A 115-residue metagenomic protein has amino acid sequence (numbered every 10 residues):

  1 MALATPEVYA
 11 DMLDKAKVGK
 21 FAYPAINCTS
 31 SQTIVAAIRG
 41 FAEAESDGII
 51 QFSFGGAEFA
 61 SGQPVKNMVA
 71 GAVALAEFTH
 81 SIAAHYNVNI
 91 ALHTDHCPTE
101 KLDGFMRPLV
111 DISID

Functional and structural regions predicted by a protein language model:
M1-P24: N-terminal amphipathic alpha-helix/helix-capping segment at the start of soluble metabolic enzymes
L3-V8, C28-Q32, A70, A74: Conserved active-site and cofactor/substrate-binding residues in soluble primary-metabolism enzymes
D14-V18, R39-S46, E77-A84, I114: Generic secondary-structure signature for well-ordered alpha-helical cores
Y23-N27, G48-F52, I90-H96: Hydrophobic faces of well-ordered beta-strands that scaffold small-molecule active sites in alpha/beta enzyme cores
I26-T29, I114-D115: Broad hydrophobic/π-residue packing in well-ordered secondary structure
C28-G62: N-terminal low-complexity or amphipathic/hydrophobic leaders
F54-D115: Active-site beta->alpha loop and helix N-cap motifs at the rims of alpha/beta catalytic domains
